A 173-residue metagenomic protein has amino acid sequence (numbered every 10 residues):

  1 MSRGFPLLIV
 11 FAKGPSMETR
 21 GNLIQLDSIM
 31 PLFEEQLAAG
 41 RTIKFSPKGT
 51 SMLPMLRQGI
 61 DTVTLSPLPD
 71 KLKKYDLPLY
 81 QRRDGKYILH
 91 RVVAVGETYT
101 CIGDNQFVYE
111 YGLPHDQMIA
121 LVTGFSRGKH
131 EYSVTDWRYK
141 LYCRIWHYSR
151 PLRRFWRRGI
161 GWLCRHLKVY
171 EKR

Functional and structural regions predicted by a protein language model:
R3-R173: Extended hydrophobic leader/signal-anchor segments used for secretion and membrane insertion
